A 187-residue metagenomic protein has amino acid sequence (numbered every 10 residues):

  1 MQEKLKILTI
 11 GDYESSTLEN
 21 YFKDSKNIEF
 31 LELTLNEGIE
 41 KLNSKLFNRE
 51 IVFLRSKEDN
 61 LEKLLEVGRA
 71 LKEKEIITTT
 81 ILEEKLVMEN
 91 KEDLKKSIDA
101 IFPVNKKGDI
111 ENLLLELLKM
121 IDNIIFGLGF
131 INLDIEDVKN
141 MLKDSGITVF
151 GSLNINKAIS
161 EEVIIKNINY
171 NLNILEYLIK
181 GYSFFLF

Functional and structural regions predicted by a protein language model:
M1-F187: Tubulin/FtsZ superfamily GTPase core signature
